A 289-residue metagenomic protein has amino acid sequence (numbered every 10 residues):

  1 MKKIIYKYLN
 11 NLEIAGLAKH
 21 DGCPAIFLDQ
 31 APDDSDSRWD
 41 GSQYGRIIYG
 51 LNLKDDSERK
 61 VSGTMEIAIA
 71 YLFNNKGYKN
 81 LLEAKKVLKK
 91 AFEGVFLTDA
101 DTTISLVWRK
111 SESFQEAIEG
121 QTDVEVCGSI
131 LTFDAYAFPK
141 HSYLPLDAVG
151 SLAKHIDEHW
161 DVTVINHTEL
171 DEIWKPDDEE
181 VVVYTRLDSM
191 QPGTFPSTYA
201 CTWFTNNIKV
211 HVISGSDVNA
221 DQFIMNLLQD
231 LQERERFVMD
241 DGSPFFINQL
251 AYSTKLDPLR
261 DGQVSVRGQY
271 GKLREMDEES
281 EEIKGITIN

Functional and structural regions predicted by a protein language model:
M1-E58, K90, G94-V107, F138-Q191 (+1 more regions): Small/polar-rich, solvent-exposed N-terminal microdomains that initiate assembly or binding
M1-N11, K54-K60, T103-V162, M190-T205 (+1 more regions): Short, charged interaction patches at domain edges and termini
I5, L9, Y49, I67 (+9 more regions): Hydrophobic beta-strand residues in large extracellular and virion-surface proteins
G50-N52, E66-L72, T132-Y136, R186 (+2 more regions): Residue-level recognition of well-ordered beta-strand positions that form the cores of beta-sheet-rich folds across
E58-A100, I104-E112, P145-L146, T198-S253 (+1 more regions): Extracellular/virion structural assembly segments
V182-Y184, P192-T198, D221-Q222: A structural signal for the main folded, soluble domain(s) of proteins
